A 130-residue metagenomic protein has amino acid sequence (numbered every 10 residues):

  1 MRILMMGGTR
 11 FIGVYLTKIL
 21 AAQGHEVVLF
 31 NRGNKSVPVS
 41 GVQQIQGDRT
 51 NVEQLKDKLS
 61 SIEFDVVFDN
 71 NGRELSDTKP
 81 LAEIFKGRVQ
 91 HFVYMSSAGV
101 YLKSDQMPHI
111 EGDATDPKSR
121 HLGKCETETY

Functional and structural regions predicted by a protein language model:
M1-G8, V67, D77-L81, T127: Short, charged N-terminal helix-start/capping segments
I3-Q23: N-terminal Rossmann NAD(P)H-binding glycine-rich loop of SDR-like oxidoreductase domains
G24, L75, G112-A114: Intrinsic disorder/low-complexity segments enriched in polar/small residues
V28: Conserved beta-strand positions in the Rossmann-like core of class I SAM-dependent methyltransferases
G33: Residues in the short beta-alpha loop(s) of Rossmann-like NAD(P)-binding domains
S36-P38, Q43-V89, Y94, V100-K103: NAD(P)H-binding glycine-rich loop region in Rossmannoid oxidoreductase-like domains and their noncatalytic homologs
P80-Y130: Conserved Rossmann-fold NAD(P)-dependent oxidoreductase catalytic core, especially the SDR/UDP-sugar
